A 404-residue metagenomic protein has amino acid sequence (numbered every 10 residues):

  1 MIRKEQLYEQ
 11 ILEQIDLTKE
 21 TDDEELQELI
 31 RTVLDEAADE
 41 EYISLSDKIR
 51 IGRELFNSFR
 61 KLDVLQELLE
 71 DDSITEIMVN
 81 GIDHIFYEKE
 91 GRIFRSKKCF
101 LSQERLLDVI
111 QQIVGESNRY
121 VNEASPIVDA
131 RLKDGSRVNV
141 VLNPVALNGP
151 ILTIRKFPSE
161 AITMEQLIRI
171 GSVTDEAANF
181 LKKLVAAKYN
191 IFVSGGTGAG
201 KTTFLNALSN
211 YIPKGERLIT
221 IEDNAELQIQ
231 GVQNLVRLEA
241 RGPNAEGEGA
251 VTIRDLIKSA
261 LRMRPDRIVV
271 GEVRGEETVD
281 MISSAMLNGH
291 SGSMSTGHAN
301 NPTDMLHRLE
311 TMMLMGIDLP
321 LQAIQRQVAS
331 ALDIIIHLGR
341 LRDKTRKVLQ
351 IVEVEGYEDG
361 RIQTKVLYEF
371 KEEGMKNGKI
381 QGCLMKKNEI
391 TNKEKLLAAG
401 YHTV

Functional and structural regions predicted by a protein language model:
M1-E123: N-terminal accessory targeting/assembly segments
I11, I77, V140, L181 (+2 more regions): Residue-level signature of catalytic and energy-coupling elements of molecular machines, predominantly ATP/GTP-dependent
D71, H84-A187: P-loop NTP-binding catalytic core
K188-I191, A207-S330, H337-G339: Switch/coupling sub-region of P-loop NTPases
G195: The Walker A (P-loop) glycine that initiates the GxxxxGKT/S ATP-binding motif of P-loop NTPases
G198: Walker A (P-loop) phosphate-binding loop of P-loop NTPases
K201: Conserved lysine of the Walker
D343-V404: NTP-binding/hydrolysis catalytic cores, primarily Walker-type P-loop NTPases
